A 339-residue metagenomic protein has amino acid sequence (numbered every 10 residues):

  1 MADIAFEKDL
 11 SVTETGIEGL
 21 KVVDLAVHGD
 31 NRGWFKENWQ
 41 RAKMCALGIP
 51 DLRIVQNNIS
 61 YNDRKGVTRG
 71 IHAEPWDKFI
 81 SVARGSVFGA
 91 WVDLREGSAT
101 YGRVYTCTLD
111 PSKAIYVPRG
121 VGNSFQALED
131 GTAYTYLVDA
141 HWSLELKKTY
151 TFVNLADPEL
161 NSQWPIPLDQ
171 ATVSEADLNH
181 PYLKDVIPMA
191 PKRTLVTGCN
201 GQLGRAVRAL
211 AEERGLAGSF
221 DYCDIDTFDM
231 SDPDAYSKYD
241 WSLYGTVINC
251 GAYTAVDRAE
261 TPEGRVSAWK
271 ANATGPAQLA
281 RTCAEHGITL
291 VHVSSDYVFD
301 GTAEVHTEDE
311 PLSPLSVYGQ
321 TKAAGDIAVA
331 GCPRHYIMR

Functional and structural regions predicted by a protein language model:
A2-L109, E129-A133, A140-P191: Non-catalytic, conserved peripheral segments adjacent to functional cores
L109-L128: Conserved SET/PR-domain catalytic core that frames the SAM/AdoMet-binding pocket
F125, G204, V256-D257, D300-G301: Glycine/Thr-rich phosphate-binding loops of Rossmann-like dinucleotide-binding domains
R193-E213: N-terminal Rossmann NAD(P)H-binding glycine-rich loop of SDR-like oxidoreductase domains
T197, C223, V247-G251, L290-S295 (+2 more regions): SDR active-site strand-loop-helix element
G218-S231: A short beta-strand-loop structural module common to alpha/beta enzyme folds
M230-A271, A284: NAD(P)H-binding glycine-rich loop region in Rossmannoid oxidoreductase-like domains and their noncatalytic homologs
V266-Q278, E285, V298-M338: Catalytic helix-loop patch of NAD(P)-dependent Rossmann-fold dehydrogenases
